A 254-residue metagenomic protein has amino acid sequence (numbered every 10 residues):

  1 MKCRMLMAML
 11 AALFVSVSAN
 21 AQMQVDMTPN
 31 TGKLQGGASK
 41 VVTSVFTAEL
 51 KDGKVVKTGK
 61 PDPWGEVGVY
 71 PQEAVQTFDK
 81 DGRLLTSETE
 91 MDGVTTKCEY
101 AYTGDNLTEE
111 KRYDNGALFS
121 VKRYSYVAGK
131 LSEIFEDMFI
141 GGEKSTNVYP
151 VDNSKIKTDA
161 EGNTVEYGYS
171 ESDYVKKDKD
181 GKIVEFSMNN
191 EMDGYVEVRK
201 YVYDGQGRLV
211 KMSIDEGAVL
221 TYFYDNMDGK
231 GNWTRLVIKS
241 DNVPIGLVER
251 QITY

Functional and structural regions predicted by a protein language model:
M1-M7: Bacterial N-terminal signal peptides that target proteins for export
A8-S16: Bacterial N-terminal signal peptides
V17-A21: Sec/Tat signal peptide C-region and signal peptidase I cleavage site
Q22-Y254: Buried hydrophobic residues that stabilize the cores of well-folded domains
